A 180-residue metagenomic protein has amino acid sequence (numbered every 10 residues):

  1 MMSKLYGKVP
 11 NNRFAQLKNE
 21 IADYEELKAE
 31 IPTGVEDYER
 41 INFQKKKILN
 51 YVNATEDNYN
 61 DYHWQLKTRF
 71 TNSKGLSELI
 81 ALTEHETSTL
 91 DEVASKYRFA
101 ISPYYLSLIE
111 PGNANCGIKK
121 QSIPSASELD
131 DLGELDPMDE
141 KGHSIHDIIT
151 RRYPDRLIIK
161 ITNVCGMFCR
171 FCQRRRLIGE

Functional and structural regions predicted by a protein language model:
M1-R151: Flexible, acidic/Gly-rich N-terminal and inter-domain linker regions that tether and position cofactor-handling modules
F99-I101, I145-Q173: N-terminal pre-triad scaffold of radical SAM enzymes
R176-E180: Conserved alpha-helical substructure of the radical SAM core
